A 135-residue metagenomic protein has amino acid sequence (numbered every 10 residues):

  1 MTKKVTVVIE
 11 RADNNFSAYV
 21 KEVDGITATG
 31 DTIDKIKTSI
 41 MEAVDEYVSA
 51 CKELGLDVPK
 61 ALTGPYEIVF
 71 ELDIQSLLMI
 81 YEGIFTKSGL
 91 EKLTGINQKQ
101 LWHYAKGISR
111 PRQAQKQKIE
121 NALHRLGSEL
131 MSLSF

Functional and structural regions predicted by a protein language model:
M1-G55, K60: DNA-contacting interfaces and partner/effector-binding or oligomerization modules in DNA-centric proteins
T2-K4, M41-K99, H103-A114, E129-F135: Short, charged, surface-exposed hinge/linker loops at domain edges that act as mobile lids or interdomain connectors
V7-I9, L90, I119: Hydrophobic beta-strand residues in large extracellular and virion-surface proteins
R11, R110-R112, R125: Arginine residue identity/basic-tract feature
N14-N15, N97, N121: Detector for Asparagine
I36, K116-E120: Hydrophobic micro-packing sites on short alpha-helices
A105, N121-A122: A periodicity- and composition-biased signal for non-globular, repetitive helical segments
A122-E129: Residue cluster at the C-terminal edge of the helix-turn-helix DNA-binding motif
